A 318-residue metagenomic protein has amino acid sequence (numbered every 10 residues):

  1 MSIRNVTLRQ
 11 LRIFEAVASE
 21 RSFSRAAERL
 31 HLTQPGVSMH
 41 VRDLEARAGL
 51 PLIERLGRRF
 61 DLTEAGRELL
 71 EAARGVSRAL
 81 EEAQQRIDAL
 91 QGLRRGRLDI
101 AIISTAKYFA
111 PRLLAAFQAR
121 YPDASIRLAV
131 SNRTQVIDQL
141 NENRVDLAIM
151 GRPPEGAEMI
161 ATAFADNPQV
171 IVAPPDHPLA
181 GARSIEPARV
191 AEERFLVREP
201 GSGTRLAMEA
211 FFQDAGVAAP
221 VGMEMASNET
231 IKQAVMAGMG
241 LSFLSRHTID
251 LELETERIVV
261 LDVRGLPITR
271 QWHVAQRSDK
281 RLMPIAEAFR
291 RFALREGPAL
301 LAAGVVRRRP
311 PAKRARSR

Functional and structural regions predicted by a protein language model:
E15-H31: Short helix-boundary/capping micro-motifs
E45-E64: A short LG(V/I)-centered, amphipathic sequence patch enriched for acidic residue(s) preceding the LG motif
R47-A48, L69-Q91: Alpha-helical linker/hinge and terminal dimerization helices associated with HTH transcriptional regulators
Q91-G92, G156-F195: Flexible hinge/capping segments at coil-to-helix
R95-A157: Central regulatory/effector-binding core of bacterial HTH transcription factors
F109, V259-A303, R309: A late-sequence structural motif
N132-I137, N141-V145, M150-G151, G201-L261 (+1 more regions): Hydrophobic hinge/microswitch elements
G151, L179-A180, R194-A215, L282-R290 (+1 more regions): Secondary-structure junction motif
